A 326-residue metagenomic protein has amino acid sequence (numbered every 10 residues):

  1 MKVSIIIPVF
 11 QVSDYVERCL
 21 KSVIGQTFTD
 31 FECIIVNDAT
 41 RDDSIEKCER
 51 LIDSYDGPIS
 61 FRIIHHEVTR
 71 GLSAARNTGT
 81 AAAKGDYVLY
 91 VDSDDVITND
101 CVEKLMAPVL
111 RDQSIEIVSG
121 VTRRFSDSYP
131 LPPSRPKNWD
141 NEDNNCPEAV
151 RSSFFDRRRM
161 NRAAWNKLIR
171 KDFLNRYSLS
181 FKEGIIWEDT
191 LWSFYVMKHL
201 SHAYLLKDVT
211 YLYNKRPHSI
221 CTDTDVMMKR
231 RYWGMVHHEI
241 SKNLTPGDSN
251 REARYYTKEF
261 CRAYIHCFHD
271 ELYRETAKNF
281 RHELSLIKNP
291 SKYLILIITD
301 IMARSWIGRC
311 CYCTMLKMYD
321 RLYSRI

Functional and structural regions predicted by a protein language model:
K2-V3, I24-I35, D43, P58-R62: Short loop->beta transition adjacent to catalytic acidic/histidine clusters or analogous donor-positioning motifs
Q11-G25, F31: Short, well-formed alpha-helical segments that are part of the catalytic scaffolds of diverse glycosyltransferases
E17, D42-I52, V96, D100: Acidic helix N-cap motif at the loop->helix transition within catalytic regions of sugar-transfer enzymes
S22, N37-K47, V68: A conserved acidic beta->alpha catalytic loop
H65-A83: Glycine-rich, basic loop-to-helix element that forms the pyrophosphate-binding segment of sugar-nucleotide handling
S73, S93-Y204, N214-D225: Donor-binding/catalytic cores of nucleotide-activated saccharide and glycerol-phosphate transferases/polymerases
V88: Short aromatic/hydrophobic "clamp" motif used to bind/position activated sugar donors
I117, D270-I326: Membrane-interface aromatic/basic loop that binds lipid-linked glycans or pyrophosphate carriers, typified by
